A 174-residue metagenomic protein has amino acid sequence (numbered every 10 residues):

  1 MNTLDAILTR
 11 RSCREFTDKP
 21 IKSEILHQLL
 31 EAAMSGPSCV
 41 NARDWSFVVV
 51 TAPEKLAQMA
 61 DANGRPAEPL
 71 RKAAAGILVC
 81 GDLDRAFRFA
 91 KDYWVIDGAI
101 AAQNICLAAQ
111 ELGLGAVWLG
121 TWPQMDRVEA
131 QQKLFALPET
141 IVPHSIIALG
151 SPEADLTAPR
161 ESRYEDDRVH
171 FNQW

Functional and structural regions predicted by a protein language model:
M1-W174: Acidic, surface-exposed loops and disordered segments
